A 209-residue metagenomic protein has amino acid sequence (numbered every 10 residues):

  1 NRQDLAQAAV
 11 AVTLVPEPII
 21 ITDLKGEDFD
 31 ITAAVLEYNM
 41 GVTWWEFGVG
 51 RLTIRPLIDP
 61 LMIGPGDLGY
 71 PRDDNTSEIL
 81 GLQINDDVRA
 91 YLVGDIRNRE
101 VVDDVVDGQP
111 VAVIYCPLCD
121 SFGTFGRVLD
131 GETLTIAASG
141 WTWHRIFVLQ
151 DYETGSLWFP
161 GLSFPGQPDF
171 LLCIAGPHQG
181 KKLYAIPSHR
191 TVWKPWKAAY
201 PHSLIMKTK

Functional and structural regions predicted by a protein language model:
R2-K209: Intrinsically disordered, flexible peripheral segments
